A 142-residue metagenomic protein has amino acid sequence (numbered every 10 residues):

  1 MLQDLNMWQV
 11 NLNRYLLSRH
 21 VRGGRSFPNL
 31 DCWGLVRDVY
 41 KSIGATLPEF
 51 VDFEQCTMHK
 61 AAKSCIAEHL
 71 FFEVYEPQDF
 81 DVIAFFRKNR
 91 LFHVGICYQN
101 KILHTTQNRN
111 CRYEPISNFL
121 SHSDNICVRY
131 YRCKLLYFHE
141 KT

Functional and structural regions predicted by a protein language model:
M1-F72, F86, F92, K134-K141: N-terminal capping segments
G23-S26, A84, R112-N118: Charged, low-complexity, helix/coiled-coil-prone segments
F71-F72, L91-T142: Aromatic- and glycine-rich peptidoglycan recognition patches
D79-V82: Loop/turn positions that initiate beta-strands
